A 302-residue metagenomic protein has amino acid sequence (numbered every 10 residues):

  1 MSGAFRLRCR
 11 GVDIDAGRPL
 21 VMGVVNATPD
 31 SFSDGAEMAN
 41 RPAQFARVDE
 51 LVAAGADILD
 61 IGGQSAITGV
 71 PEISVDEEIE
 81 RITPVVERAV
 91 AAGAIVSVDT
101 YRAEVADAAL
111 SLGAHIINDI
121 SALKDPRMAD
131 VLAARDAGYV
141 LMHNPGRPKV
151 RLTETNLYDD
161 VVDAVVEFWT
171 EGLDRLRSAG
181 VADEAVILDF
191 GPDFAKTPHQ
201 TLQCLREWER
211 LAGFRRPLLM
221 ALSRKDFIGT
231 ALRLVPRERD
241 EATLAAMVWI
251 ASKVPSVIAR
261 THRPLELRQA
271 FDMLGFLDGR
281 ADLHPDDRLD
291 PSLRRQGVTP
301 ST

Functional and structural regions predicted by a protein language model:
S2, L7-C9, A16, S33-R47 (+6 more regions): Active-site-adjacent loop and "lid" segments of alpha/beta metabolic enzymes
G17-V24, E50-G62: N-terminal glycine-rich anion-binding loops that anchor highly charged ligand groups
M22, A56, I95, H115 (+1 more regions): Hydrophobic "anchor" residues on beta-strands that sit immediately upstream of conserved functional sites
P29: Catalytic-pocket segment enriched in acidic/His residues
A53, A94, T170-A185: Phosphate/pyrophosphate-binding loops at sites that engage ATP/ADP/AMP, CoA/4′-phosphopantetheine, polyphosphate
